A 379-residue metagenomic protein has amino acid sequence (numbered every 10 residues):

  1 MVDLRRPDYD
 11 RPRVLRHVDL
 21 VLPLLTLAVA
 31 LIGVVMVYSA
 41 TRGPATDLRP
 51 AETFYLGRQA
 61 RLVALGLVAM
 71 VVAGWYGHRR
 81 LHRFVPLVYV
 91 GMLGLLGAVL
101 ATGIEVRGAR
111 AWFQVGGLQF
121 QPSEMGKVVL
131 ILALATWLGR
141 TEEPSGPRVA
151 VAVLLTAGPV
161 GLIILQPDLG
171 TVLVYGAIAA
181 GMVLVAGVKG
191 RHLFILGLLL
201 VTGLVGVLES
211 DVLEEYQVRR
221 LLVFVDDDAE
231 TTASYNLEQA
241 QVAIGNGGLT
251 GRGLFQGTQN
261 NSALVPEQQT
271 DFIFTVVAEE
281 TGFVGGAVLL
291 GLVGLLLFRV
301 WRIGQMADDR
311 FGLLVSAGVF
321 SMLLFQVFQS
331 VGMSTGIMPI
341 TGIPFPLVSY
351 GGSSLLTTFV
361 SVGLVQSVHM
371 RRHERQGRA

Functional and structural regions predicted by a protein language model:
M1-L4, D8-Y9, Q326-A379: A juxtamembrane structural motif centered on a specific transmembrane helix
R11-T26: N-terminal membrane topogenic signal
P23-S39, A45-E238, G245, T275-T335 (+2 more regions): Hydrophobic alpha-helical transmembrane segments of multi-pass inner membrane proteins, especially in bacterial systems
R42, W75, A179, N260-L264 (+3 more regions): N-terminal low-complexity, intrinsically disordered patches enriched in charged
D168-L173, R252-G257, Q268-T270, A287 (+4 more regions): Transmembrane helix boundary and interhelical junction motifs in multipass membrane proteins
Q239-Q241, L254: Aromatic-anchored, glycine/proline-accented short structural segments that stabilize local strand-turns or short
L249-T281, A307: Long extracytoplasmic/lumenal interhelical loops at the membrane interface of multi-pass membrane proteins
